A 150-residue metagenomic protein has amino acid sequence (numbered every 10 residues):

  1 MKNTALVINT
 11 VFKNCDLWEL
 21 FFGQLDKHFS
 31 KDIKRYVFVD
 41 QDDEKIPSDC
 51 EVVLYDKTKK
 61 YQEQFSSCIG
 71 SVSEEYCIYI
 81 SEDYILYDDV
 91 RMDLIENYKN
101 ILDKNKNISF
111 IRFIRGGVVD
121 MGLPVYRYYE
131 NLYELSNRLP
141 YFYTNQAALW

Functional and structural regions predicted by a protein language model:
M1-K57, S67-Y76: N-terminal anchoring/stem segment of glycosyltransferases
V11, S81-E82, R115-G116: Histidine-centered beta-alpha loop that forms part of the nucleotide-sugar donor binding/catalytic region in diverse
C15-L17, D43-P47, L86-D89, L94 (+1 more regions): Short catalytic/ligand-binding loop motif for oxyanion handling, primarily in non-cytosolic enzymes, centered on
W18-G23, Q62-E63, R91-N100: Well-ordered, non-membrane alpha-helical segments in soluble/globular domains
Y36-V37, C77-Y79, S109-I114, L149: A structural signal for short, well-ordered beta-strand segments and their strand-loop junctions that often border
E75-Y87: Short beta-strand-to-loop acidic/aromatic patch adjacent to the donor-nucleotide binding site
D88-V119: Conserved donor-nucleotide/metal-binding helix-loop-beta segment in metal-dependent transferases, i.e., the alpha-helix
Y133-W150: A recurrent flexible, glycine/aromatic-enriched loop bordering the glycosyltransferase active site that acts as
